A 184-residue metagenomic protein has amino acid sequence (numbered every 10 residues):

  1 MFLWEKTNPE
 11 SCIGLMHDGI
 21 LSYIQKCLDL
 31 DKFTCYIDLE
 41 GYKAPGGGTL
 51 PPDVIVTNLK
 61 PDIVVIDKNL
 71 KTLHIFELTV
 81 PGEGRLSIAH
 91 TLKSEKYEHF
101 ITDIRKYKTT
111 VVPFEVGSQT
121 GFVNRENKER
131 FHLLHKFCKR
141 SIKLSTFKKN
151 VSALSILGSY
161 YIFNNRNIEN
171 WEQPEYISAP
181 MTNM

Functional and structural regions predicted by a protein language model:
M1-I20, I24, L73: Short Cys/His-based metal-binding microdomains
E5-K6, D18, I24, D31-F33 (+2 more regions): Low-complexity, intrinsically disordered/propeptide-like segments
N8, C12, M16, P51 (+1 more regions): Conserved aromatic-histidine-acidic binding/catalytic patches
C12, L39, A44-G46, G82 (+2 more regions): Intrinsically disordered, low-complexity segments enriched in small/polar residues
Y23-I75: Active-site metal-binding core of divalent-cation-utilizing nuclease and nuclease-like domains
P52-D62, D67, L73, L78-M184: Catalytic cores of nucleic-acid endonucleases
